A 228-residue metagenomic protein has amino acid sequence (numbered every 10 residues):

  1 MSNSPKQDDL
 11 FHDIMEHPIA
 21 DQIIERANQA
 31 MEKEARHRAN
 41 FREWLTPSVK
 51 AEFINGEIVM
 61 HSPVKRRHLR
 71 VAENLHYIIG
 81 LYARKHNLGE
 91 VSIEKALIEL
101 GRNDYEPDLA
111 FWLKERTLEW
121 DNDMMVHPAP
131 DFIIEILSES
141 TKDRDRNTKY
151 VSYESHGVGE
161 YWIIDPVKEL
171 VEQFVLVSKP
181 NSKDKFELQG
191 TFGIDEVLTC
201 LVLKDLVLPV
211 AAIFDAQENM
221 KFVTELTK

Functional and structural regions predicted by a protein language model:
M1-K228: Gly/Pro/Ser/Thr-rich low-complexity, intrinsically disordered segments predominantly at protein N-termini
